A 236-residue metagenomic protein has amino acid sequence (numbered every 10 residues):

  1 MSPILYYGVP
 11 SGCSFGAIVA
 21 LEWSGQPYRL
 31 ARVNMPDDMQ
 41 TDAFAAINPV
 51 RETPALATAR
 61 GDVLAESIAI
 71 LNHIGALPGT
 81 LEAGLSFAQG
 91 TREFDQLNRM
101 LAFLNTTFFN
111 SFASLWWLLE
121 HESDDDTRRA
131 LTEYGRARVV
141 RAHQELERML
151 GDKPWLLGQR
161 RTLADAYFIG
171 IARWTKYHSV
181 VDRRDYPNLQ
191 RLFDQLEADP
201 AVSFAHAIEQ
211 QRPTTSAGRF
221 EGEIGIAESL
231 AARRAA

Functional and structural regions predicted by a protein language model:
M1-E133, E223, A231-A236: GST-like domain detector, emphasizing the conserved glutathione-binding G-site in the N-terminal thioredoxin-like
M35-P36, R161, Q211-R212: Positions that flank functional sites
A46, A198, A207: Phosphate-coordinating loops and pocket residues in cytosolic domains that bind phosphorylated ligands
P54-A57, L156, S203: Short beta-strand(s) of the beta-wing in winged-helix/HTH DNA-binding folds
G75, I171-A172, H206: Active-site-flanking alpha-helical
S86-Q89, S203-P213: Short, flexible loop/turn segments with low-complexity composition
L104-P200, A236: GST-like fold's C-terminal all-alpha helical module
E209-A236: Acidic/histidine-enriched, glycine/proline-rich intrinsically disordered or flexible terminal extensions
